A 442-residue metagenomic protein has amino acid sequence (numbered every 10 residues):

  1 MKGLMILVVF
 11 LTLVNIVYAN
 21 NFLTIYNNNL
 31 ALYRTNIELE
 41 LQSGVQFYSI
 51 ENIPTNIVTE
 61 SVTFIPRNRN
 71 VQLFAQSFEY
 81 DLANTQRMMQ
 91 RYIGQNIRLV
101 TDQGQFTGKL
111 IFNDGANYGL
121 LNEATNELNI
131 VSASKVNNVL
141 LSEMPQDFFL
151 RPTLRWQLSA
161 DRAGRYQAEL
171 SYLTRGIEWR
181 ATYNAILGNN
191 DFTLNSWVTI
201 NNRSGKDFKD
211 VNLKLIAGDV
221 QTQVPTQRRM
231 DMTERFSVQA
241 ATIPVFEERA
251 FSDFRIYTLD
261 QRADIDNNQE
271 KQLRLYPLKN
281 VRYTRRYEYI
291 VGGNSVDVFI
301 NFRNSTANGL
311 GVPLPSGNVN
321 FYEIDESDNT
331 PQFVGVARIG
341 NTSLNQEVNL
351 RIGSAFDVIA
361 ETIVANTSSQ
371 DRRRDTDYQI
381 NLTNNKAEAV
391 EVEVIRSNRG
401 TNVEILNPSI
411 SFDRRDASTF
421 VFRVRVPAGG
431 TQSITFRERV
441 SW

Functional and structural regions predicted by a protein language model:
G3-L4, N15-W442: Long, intrinsically disordered, low-complexity accessory segments associated with secretion and vesicular trafficking
